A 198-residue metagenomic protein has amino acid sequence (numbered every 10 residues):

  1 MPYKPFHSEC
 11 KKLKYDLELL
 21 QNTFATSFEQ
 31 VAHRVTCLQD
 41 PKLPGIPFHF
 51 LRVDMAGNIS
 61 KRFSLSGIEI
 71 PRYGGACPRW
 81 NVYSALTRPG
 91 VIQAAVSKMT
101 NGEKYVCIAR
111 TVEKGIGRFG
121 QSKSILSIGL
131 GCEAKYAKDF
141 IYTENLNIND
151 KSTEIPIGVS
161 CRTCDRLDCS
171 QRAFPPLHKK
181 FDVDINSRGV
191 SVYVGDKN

Functional and structural regions predicted by a protein language model:
M1-N198: Conserved binding/catalytic microenvironments
